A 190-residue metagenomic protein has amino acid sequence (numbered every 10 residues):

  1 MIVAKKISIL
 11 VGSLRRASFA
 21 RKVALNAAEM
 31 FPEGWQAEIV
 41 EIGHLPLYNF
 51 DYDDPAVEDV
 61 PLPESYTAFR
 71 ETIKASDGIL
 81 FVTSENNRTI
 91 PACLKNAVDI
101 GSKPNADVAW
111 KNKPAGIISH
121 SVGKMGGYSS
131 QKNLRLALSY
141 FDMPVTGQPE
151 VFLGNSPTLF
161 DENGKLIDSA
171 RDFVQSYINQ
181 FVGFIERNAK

Functional and structural regions predicted by a protein language model:
M1-P104, K165-A189: N-terminal beta1-alpha1-beta2 submodule of the flavodoxin-like/Rossmannoid cofactor-binding fold
S8, R88, V108, S119-G123: Short glycine- and Lys/Arg-enriched binding-loop motifs that mark or flank ligand-binding interfaces
V11, S119, P157: Short, histidine-centered active-site or binding-site loop motifs used for metal coordination, general acid-base
A37-N49, D142-E162: Mobile beta-alpha loop/short-helix "lid" or hinge segments that flank ligand
D99-A106, L136-Y140: Short, intrinsically disordered, mixed-charge
D107-N112, E162-L166: Glycine-rich NAD(P)-binding loop of Rossmann-like domains
K111-G154: Short, glycine-/small-residue-rich phosphate/pyrophosphate-handling segment
